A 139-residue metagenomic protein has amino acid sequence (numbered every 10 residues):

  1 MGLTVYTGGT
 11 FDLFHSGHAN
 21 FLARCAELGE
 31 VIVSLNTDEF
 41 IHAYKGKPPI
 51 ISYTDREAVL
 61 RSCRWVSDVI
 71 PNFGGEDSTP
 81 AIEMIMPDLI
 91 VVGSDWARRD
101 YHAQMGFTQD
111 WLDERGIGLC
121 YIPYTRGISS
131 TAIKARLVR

Functional and structural regions predicted by a protein language model:
M1-R139: Nucleotidyltransferase catalytic core that binds NTPs
